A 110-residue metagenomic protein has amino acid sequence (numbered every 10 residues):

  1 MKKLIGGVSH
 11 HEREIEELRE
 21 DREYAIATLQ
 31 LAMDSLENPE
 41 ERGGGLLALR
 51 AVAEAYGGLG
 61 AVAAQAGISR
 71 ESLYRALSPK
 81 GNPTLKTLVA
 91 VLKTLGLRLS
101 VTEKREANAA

Functional and structural regions predicted by a protein language model:
M1-A48: N-terminal flexible/basic segments that precede or flank functional cores
A25, G45-L49, G58, S69 (+1 more regions): Amphipathic alpha-helical interface surfaces
L31, A51, A90-T94: Short, residue-level hotspots on alpha-helical faces of the histone-fold and other alpha-helical interaction modules
A51, A55-Y74: Short alpha-helical DNA-recognition segment
K80: Major-groove DNA-recognition helix of helix-turn-helix-type DNA-binding domains
L85-T102: DNA major-groove recognition helix of helix-turn-helix/homeodomain DNA-binding modules
A107-A110: Long, contiguous binding/interaction regions
